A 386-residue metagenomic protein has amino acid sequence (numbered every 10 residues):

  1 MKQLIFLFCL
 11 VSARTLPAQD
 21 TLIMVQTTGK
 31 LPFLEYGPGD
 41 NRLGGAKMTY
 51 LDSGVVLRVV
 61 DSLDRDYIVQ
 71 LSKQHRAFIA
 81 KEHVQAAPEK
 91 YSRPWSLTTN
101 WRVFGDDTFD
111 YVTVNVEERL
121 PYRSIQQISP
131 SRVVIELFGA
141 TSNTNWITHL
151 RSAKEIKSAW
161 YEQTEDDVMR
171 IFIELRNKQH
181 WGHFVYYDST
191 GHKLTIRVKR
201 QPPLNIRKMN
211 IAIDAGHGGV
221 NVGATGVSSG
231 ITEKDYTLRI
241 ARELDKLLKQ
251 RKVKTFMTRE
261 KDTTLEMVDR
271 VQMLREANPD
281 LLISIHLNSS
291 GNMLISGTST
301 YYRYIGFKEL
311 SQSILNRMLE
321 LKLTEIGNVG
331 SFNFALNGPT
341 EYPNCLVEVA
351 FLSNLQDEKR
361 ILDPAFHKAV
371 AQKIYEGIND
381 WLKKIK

Functional and structural regions predicted by a protein language model:
M1-D20: Bacterial Sec-dependent N-terminal signal peptides
Q3, L22-V25, V253, S311: Long alpha-helical scaffolds
A18-A212, G219-N221, T232, Y236 (+3 more regions): Short linear recognition/processing motifs and adjacent strand/loop elements at protein termini and domain edges
I135, P203, V220-K386: Active-site-proximal helix/loop segments of hydrolytic enzymes
